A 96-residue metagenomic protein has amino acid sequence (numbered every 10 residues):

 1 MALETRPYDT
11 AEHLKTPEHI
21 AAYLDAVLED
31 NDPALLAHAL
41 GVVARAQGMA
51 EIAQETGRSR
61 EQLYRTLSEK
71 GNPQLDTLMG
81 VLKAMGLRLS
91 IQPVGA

Functional and structural regions predicted by a protein language model:
M1-A2, Q92-A96: Intrinsically disordered, low-complexity and often Lys/Arg-enriched segments
M1-V42: N-terminal flexible/basic segments that precede or flank functional cores
E29, G57, D76, G95-A96: Long, contiguous binding/interaction regions
R45-R65: Short alpha-helical DNA-recognition segment
S68-E69: Residue-level detection of the helix-turn-helix DNA-binding "recognition helix"
Q74-Q92: DNA major-groove recognition helix of helix-turn-helix/homeodomain DNA-binding modules
